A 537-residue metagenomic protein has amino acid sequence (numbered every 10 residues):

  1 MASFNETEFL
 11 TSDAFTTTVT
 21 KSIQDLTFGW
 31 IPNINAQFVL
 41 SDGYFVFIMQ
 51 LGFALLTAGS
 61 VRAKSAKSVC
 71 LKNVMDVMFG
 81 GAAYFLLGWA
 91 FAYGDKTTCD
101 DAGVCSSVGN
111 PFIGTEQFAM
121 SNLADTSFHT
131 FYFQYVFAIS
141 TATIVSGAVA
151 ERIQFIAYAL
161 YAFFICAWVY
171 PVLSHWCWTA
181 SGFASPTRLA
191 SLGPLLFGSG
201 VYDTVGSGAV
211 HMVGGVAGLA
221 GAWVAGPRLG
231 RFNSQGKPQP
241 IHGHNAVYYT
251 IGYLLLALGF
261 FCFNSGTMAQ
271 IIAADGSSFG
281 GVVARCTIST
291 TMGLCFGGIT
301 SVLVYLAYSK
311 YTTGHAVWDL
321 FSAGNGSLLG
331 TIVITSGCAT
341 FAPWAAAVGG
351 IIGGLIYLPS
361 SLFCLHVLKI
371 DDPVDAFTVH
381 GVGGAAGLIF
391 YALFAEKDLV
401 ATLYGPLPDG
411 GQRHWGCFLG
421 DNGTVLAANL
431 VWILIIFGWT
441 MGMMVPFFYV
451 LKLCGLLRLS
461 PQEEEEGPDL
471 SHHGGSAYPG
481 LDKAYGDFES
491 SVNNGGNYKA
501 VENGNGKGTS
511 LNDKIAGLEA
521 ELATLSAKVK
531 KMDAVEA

Functional and structural regions predicted by a protein language model:
A2-E521, L525-K528, D533-A537: Glycine- and aromatic-enriched membrane alpha-helices
